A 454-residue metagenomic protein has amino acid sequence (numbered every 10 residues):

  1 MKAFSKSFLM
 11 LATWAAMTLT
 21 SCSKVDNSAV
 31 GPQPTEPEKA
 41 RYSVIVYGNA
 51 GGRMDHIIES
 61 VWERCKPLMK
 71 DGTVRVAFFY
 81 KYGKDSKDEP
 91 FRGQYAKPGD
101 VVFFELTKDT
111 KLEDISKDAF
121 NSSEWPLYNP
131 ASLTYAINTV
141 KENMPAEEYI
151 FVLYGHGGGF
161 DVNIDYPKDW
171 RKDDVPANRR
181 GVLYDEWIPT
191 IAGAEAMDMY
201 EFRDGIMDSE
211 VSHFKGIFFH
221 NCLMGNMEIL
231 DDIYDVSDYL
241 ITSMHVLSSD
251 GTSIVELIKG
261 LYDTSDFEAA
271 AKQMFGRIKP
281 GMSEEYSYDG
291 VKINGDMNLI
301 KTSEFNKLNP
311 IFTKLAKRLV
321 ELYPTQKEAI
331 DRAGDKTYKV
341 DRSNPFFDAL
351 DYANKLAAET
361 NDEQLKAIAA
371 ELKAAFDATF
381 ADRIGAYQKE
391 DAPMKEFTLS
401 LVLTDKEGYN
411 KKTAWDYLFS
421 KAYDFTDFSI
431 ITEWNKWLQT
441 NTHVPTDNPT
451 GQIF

Functional and structural regions predicted by a protein language model:
M1-L11: Bacterial N-terminal signal peptides that target proteins for export
A3, A15-R41, I453: Bacterial Sec-dependent N-terminal signal peptides
D26-G72, L127: N-terminal module-boundary/linker segments of secreted carbohydrate-active enzymes
A40-S43, D71-A77, P145-I150, V211-G216 (+1 more regions): Loop/turn elements at helix/coil->beta-strand transitions in domains of secreted/extracellular proteins
G51-P67, P130-E142, N226-M227, T379-K389: Short alpha-helical segments and helix-capping/turn motifs at coil-helix boundaries
G52-H56, S86-D88, G408-W415: Short, solvent-exposed loop/turn elements at domain surfaces
Y82-K84, P90-E113, E124-E210, N221-C222 (+2 more regions): Catalytic-core segments of thiol-dependent peptidases
E142, P167-F454: Terminal, contiguous helix-loop blocks that mediate binding/assembly
